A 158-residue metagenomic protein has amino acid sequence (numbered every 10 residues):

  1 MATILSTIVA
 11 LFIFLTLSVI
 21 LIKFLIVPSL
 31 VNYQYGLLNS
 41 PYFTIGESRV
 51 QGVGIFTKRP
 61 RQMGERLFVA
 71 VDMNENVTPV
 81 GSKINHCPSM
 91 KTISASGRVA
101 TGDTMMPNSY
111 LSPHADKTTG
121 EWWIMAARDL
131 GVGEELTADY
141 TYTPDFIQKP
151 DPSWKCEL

Functional and structural regions predicted by a protein language model:
M1, L5, F14, V99-G102 (+1 more regions): A detector of low-complexity, intrinsically disordered, Ser/Thr/Gly/Pro/Ala-rich segments
A2-I4, P144-L158: C-terminal helix/juxtamembrane-tail motif
A2-L30: Terminal signal-anchor or tail-anchor transmembrane helices that tether membrane-associated enzymes to cellular
G36-S48, D72-F146: Catalytic core of the SET domain in histone-lysine N-methyltransferases, recognizing conserved active-site
V50, G54-F56, P60, D129-G131: Residue-level "contact hotspot" at macromolecular interaction interfaces
F56, R66, E121-W123: Intrinsic-disorder/low-complexity, polar/charged segments enriched in Ser/Thr/Lys/Arg/Asp/Glu/Gln
